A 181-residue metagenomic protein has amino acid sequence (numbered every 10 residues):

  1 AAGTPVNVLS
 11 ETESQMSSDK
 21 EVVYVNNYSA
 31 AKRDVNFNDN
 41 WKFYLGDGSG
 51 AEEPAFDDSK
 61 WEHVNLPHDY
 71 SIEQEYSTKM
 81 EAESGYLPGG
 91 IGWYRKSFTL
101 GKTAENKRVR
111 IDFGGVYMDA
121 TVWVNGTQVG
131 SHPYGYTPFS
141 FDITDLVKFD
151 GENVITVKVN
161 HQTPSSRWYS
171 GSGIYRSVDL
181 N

Functional and structural regions predicted by a protein language model:
G3-T78, T99, V154-N160, I174 (+1 more regions): Accessory carbohydrate-binding/adhesion or oligomerization-edge regions at the termini of glycan-active proteins
T12, N27, V35, L45-D47 (+1 more regions): Accessory beta-strand-rich segments of carbohydrate-active enzymes
Y70-I72, A82, I91, G151: Short, surface-exposed, polar/charged, turn-prone segments marking secondary-structure boundaries
T78-K79, G126: Charged interaction patches that mediate protein-protein contacts
M80-Y86: Short, P/G- and charge-enriched loop/turn segments at secondary-structure junctions
